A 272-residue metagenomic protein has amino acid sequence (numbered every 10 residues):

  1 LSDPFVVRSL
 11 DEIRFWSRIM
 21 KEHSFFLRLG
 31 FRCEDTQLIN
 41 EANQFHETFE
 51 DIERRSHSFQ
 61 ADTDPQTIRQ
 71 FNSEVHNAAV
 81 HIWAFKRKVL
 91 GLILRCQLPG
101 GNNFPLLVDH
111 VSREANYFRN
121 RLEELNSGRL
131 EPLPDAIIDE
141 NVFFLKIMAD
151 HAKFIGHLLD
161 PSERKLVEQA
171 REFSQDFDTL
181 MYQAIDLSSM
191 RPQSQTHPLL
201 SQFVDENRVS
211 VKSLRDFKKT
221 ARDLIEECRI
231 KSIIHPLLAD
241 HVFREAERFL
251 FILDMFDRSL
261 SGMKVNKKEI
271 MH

Functional and structural regions predicted by a protein language model:
L1-H272: Surface-exposed peri-terminal alpha-helical interaction modules
